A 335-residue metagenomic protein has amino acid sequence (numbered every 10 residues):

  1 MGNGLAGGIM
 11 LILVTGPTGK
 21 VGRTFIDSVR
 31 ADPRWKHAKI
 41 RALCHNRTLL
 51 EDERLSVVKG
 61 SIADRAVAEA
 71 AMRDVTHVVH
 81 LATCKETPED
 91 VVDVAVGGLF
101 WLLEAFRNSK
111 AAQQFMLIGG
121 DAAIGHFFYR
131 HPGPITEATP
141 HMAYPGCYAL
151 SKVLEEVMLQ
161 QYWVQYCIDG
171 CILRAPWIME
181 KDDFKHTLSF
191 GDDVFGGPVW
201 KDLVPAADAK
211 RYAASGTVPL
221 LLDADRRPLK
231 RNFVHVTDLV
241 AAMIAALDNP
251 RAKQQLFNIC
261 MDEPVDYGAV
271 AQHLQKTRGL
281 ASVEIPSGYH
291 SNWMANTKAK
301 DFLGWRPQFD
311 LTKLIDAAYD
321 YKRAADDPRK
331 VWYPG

Functional and structural regions predicted by a protein language model:
I12-W35: N-terminal Rossmann NAD(P)H-binding glycine-rich loop of SDR-like oxidoreductase domains
L49, K59-G97: NAD(P)H-binding glycine-rich loop region in Rossmannoid oxidoreductase-like domains and their noncatalytic homologs
D90-W101, G146, L150-S151, V234: Glycine-rich NAD(P)-binding loop of the Rossmann-fold in SDR/ketoreductase-type enzymes
W101-G146: Conserved Rossmann-fold NAD(P)-dependent oxidoreductase catalytic core, especially the SDR/UDP-sugar
R130-G170: Catalytic helix-loop patch of NAD(P)-dependent Rossmann-fold dehydrogenases
Q165-I168, E180-A206, A245-F257, L280: Glycine/proline-rich active-site loop of Rossmann-fold NAD(P)-dependent oxidoreductases
K230, D238-S291, R329: Mid/C-terminal beta-alpha module of Rossmann-like enzyme folds, strongest in SDR-family dehydrogenases/epimerases
L311-G335: Amphipathic terminal alpha-helices
